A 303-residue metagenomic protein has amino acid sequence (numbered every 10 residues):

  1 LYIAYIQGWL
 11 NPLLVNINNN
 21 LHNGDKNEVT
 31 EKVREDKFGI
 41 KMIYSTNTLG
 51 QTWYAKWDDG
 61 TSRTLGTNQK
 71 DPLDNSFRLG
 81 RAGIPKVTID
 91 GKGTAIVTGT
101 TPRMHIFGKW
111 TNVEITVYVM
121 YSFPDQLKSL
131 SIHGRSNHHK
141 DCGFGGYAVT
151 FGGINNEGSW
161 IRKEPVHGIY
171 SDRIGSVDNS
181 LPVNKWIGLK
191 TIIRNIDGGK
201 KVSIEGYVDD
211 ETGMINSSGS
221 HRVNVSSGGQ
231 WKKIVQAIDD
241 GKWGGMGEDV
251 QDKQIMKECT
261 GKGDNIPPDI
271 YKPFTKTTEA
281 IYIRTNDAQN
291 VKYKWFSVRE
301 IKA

Functional and structural regions predicted by a protein language model:
Y2-G8: Extracellular "spike/adhesin" assembly and maturation modules and analogous cytosolic coiled-coil scaffolds
W9-P12, N16-S76: Extracellular carbohydrate-recognition regions
G24-N47, P124, V235-A303: Ligand-recognition surfaces built from glycine- and aromatic
R78-V166, E300: Secretory/extracellular carbohydrate-interaction modules and structurally similar beta-sandwich "look-alikes"
G99-M104, S171-V177: Short structured motifs
K109, D178-N184: Short sequence motifs at beta-strands and strand-loop junctions characteristic of Gram-negative outer-membrane
N112-M120, H133, W186-R194, E205-Y207 (+2 more regions): Residues within well-ordered beta-strands of beta-sheet-rich folds
P182-I255: Carbohydrate-binding surfaces in secreted/extracellular proteins
